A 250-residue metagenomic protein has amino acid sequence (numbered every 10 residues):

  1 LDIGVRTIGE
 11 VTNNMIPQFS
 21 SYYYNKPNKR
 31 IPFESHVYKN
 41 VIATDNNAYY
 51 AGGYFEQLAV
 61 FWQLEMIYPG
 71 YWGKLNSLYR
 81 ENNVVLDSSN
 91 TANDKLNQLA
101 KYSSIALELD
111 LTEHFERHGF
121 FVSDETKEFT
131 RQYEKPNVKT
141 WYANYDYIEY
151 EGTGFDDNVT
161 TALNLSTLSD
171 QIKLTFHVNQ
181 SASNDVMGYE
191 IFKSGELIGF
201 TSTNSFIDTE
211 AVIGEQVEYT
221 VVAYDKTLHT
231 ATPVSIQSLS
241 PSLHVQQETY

Functional and structural regions predicted by a protein language model:
L1-K39: Zinc-dependent metallopeptidase catalytic helix centered on the HExxH motif and its immediate flanking segment
T12, Y38-K127: Active-site-proximal alpha-helical
S77-L78, Y189-I191: Extended low-complexity, serine/threonine- and proline-enriched intrinsically disordered segments
A92-E190, E196-G199, V212-H229, V234-T249: Beta/coil-rich, acidic/histidine-enriched accessory regions frequently appended to metallopeptidases
N204-D208: Short strand-edge motifs at loop-to-beta-strand transitions and within beta-strands of extracellular beta-rich domains
